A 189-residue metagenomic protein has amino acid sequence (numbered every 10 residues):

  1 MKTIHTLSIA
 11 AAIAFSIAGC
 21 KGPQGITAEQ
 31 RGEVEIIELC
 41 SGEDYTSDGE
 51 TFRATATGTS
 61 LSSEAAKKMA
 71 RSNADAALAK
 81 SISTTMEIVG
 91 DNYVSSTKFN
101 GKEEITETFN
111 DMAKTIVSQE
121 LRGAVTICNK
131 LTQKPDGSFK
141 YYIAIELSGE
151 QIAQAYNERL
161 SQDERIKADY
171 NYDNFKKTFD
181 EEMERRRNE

Functional and structural regions predicted by a protein language model:
M1-G22: Sec-dependent bacterial lipoprotein signal peptides
C20-E189: Domain-level marker for long, solvent-exposed, non-transmembrane regions
